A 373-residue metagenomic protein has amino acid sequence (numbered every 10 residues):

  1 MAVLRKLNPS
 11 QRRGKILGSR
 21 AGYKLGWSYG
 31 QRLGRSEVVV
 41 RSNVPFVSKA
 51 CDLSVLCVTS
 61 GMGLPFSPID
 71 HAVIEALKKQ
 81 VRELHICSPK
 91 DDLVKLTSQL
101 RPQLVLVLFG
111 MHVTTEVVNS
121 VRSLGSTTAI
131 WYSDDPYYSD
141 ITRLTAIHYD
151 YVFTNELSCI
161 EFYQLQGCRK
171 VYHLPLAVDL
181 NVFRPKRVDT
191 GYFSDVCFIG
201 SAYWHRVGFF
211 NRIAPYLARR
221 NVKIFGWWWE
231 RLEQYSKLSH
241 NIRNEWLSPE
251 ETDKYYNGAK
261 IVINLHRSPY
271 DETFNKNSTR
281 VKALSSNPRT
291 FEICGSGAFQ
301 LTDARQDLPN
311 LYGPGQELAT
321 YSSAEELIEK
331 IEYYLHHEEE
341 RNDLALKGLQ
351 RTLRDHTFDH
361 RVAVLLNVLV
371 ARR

Functional and structural regions predicted by a protein language model:
M1-K49: Membrane-proximal basic amphipathic "stem/tether" segments
S36-R169, L180-R184: Extended catalytic core of nucleotide-activated donor transferases of GT-like folds
K49-G61, P68-S88, D253, N257-R373: Catalytic binding pocket for nucleotide-activated donors in carbohydrate/polymer assembly enzymes
E83, Y149-D150, C168-Y172, Q234-L247 (+1 more regions): Active-site regions of enzymes building and remodeling cell-envelope glycoconjugates
L93, V117, T142, P249-T252 (+2 more regions): Acidic, amphipathic alpha-helical patches
A177: Carbohydrate-associated surface elements
V188-I261, R267, D271-F274: Conserved catalytic-core segment of nucleotide-activated headgroup transferases in glycan assembly
